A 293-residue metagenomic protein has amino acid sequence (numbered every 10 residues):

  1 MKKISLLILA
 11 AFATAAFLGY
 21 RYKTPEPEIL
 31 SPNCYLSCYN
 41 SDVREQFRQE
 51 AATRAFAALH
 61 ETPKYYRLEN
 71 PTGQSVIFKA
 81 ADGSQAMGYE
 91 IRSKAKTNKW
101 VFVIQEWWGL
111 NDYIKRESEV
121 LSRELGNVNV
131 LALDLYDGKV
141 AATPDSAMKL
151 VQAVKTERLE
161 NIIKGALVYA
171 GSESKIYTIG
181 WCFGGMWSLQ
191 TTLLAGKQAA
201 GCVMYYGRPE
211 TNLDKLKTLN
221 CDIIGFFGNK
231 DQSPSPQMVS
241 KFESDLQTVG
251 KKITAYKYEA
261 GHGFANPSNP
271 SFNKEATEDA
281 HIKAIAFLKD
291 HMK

Functional and structural regions predicted by a protein language model:
T24-A52, E61-E69, S75-A170: Serine-hydrolase catalytic machinery in alpha/beta-hydrolase-like enzymes
E117, S235-D245: Short alpha-helix in the alpha/beta-hydrolase fold that links the catalytic acid
A170-W181: Alpha/beta-hydrolase fold nucleophile elbow
G180-G184, S188: Gly/Ala-rich beta-loop-alpha elbow adjacent to hydrolase catalytic centers
Q198-R208: A conserved short beta-strand
L219, G225-F227: Short beta-strand/loop motif that positions the catalytic acidic residue of the alpha/beta-hydrolase fold
K230-P234: Acidic catalytic loop of the alpha/beta-hydrolase fold
V249-K293: C-terminal catalytic histidine-bearing segment of alpha/beta-hydrolase fold enzymes
